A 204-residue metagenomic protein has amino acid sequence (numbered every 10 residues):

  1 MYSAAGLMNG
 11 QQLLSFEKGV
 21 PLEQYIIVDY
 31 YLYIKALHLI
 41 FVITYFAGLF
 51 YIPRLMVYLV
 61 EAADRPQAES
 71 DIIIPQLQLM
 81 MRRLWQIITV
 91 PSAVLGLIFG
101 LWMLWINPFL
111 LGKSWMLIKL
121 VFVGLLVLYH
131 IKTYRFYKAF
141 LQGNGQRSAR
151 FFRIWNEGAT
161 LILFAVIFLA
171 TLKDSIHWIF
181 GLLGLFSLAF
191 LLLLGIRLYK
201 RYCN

Functional and structural regions predicted by a protein language model:
A4-L13: Short, often N-terminal, low-complexity regions that either remain intrinsically disordered or form a short helix
N9, G19-N204: Polytopic transmembrane helical bundles with strong interfacial aromatic enrichment
